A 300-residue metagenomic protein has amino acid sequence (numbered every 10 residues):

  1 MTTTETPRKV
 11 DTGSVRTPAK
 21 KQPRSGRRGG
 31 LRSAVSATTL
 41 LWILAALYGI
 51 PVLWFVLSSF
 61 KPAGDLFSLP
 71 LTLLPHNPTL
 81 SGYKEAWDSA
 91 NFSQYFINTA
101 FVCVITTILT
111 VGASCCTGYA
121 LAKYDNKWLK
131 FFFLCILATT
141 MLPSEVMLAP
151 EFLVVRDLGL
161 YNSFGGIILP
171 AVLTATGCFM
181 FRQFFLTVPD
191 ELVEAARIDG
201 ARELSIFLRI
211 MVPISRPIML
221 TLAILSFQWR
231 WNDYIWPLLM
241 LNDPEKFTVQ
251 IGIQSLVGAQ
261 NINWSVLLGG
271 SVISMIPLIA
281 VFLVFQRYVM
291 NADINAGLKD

Functional and structural regions predicted by a protein language model:
M1-K21: Short, intrinsically disordered terminal tails adjacent to the first/last structured region
V10-D11, P18, G26-G30, A63 (+2 more regions): Small/flexible residues
K21-S25, L71-L73: Short, membrane-interfacial amphipathic segments enriched in basic
P23-A37: A detector for short, charged/polar N-terminal pre-domain segments
S33-D300: A structural signal for multi-pass alpha-helical bundles of membrane permease subunits that mediate small-molecule
